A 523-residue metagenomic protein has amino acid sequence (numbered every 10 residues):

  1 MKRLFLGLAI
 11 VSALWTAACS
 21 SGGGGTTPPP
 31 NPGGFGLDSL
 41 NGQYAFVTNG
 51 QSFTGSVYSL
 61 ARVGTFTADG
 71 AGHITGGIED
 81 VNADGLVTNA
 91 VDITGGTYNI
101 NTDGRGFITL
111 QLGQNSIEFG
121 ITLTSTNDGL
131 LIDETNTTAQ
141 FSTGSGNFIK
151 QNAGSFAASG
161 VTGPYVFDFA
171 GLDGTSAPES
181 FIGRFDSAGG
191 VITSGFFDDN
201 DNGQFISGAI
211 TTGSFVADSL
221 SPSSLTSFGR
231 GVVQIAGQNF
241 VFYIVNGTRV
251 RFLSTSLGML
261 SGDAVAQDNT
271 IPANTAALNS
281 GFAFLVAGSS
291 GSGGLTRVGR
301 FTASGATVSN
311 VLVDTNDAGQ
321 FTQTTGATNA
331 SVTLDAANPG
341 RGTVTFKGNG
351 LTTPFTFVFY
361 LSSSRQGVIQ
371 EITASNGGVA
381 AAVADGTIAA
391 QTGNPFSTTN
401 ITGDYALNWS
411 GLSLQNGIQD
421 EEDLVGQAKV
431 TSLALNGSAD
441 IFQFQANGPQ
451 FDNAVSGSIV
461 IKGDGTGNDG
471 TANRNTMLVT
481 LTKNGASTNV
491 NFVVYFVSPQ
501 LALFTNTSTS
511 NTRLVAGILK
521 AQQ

Functional and structural regions predicted by a protein language model:
M1-A17: Sec-dependent bacterial lipoprotein signal peptides
C19-Q523: Mature soluble binding/inhibitory domains
